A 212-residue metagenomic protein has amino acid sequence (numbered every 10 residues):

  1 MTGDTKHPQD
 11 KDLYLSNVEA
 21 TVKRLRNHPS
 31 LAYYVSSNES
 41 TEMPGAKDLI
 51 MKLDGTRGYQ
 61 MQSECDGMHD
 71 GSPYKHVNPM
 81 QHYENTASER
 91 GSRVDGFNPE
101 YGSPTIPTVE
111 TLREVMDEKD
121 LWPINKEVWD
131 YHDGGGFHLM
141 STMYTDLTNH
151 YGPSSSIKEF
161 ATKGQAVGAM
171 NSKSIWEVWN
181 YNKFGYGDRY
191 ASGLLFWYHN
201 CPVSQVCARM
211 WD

Functional and structural regions predicted by a protein language model:
M1-H69: Active-site mouth of glycoside hydrolases
T5, Q9, L15-E19, Q81-N85 (+2 more regions): Generic preference for well-ordered secondary structure
H7-K11, Y34, D70-Q81, A166-M170: Short linear motifs at secondary-structure transitions and domain/linker junctions
N17-T21, L25, H76, M80 (+1 more regions): Short secondary-structure transition/capping segments
S37, T41, K47-I50, D66 (+4 more regions): Generic preference for flexible, low-structure residues
E42-G102: Polar, glycine-rich mid-to-C-terminal structural blocks that act as macromolecule-binding/assembly scaffolds
N85-D212: Substrate-binding clefts and catalytic carboxylate motifs of secreted carbohydrate-active enzymes
